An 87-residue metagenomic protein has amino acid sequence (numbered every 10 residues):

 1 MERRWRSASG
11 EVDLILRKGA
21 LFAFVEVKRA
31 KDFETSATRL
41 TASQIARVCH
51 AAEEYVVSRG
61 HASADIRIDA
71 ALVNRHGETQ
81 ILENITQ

Functional and structural regions predicted by a protein language model:
M1, S36, E78: Glycine-rich, flexible loop/turn motifs
M1-S7: A short acidic/basic microdomain associated with nuclease active sites
R4, D13-I15, A70: Short, surface-exposed charged micro-motifs
W5, V27, N84: Active-site donor-binding loop signature of nucleotide-sugar glycosyltransferases
A8-G10, H76: Short acidic/glycine-enriched loop/turn segments that link adjacent beta-strands
V12-S36, V48: Conserved catalytic cores of phosphodiester-cleaving nucleases, focusing on short active-site segments
D32-C49, E54, S58: Mg2+/Mn2+-dependent nuclease catalytic core
S58-Q87: Domain-level recognition of nuclease-like catalytic cores that cleave nucleotide substrates
